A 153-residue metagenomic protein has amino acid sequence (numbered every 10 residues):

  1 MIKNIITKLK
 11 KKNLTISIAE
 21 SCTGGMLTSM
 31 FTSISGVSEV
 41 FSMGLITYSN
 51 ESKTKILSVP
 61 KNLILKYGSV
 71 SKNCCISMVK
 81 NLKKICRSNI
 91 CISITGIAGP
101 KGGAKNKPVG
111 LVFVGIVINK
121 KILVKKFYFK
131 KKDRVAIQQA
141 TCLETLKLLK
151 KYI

Functional and structural regions predicted by a protein language model:
M1-I153: Short alpha-helical segments enriched in small residues
